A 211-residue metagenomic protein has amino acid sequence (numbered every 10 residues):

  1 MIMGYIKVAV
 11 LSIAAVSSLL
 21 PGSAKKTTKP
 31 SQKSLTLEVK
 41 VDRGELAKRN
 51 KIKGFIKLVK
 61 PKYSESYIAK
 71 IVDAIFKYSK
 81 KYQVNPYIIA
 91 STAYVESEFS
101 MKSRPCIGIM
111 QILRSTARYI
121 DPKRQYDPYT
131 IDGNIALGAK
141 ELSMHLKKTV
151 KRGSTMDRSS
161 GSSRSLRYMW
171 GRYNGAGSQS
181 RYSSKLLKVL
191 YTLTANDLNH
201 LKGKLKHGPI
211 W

Functional and structural regions predicted by a protein language model:
G4, G22-S23: Short, low-complexity interaction segments enriched in Ser/Thr/Pro/Gly
G4-S12: Sec-dependent signal peptide recognition, specifically the positively charged N-region followed immediately by
S12-P21: Hydrophobic h-region of N-terminal signal peptides that target proteins for export in Gram-negative bacteria
K25, K29-W211: Catalytic glycan-binding domains that act on GlcNAc-containing polysaccharides
